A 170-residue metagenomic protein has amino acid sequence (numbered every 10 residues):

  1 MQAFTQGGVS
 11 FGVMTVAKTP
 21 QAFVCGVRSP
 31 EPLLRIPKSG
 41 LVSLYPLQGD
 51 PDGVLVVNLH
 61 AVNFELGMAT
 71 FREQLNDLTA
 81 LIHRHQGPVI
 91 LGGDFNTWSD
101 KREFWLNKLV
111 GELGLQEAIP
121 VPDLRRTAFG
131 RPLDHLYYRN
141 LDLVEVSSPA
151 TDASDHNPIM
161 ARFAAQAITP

Functional and structural regions predicted by a protein language model:
M1-G53, S147-T151: Structured beta-strand-rich core segments of catalytic domains in phosphoester-bond hydrolases
T5, A61-F64, F95-W98: Solvent-exposed loop/turn segments at secondary-structure junctions within structured extracellular/periplasmic domains
C25-L33, H60-A69: Surface-exposed cleft-lining segments at the edges of enzyme active sites
R28, L44, A80-V89, F95-P170: Metal-dependent phosphoester-hydrolase catalytic domains
N58, G92: Generic enzyme active-site microenvironment
G67-F71, S148-P149: Short, solvent-exposed loop/turn segments at secondary-structure boundaries
F71-D77, W105-L106: Charged helix-capping and loop-helix junction motifs
